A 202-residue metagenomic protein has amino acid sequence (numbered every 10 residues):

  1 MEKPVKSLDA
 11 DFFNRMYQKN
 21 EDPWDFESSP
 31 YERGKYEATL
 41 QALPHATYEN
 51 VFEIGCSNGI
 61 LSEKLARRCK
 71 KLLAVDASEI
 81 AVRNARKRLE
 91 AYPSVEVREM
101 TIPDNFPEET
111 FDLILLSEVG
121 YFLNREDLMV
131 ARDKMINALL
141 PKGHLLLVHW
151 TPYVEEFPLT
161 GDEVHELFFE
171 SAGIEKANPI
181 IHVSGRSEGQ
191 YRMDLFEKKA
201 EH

Functional and structural regions predicted by a protein language model:
M1-A46, N50-I54, N58-E109, L123-A138 (+1 more regions): Class I (Rossmann-like) S-adenosyl-L-methionine-dependent methyltransferase catalytic domain, capturing the SAM-binding
I114-L115: Hydrophobic beta-strand segment of the Class I
V119: Hydrophobic adenine-recognition pocket in adenosine-nucleotide-binding enzymes
